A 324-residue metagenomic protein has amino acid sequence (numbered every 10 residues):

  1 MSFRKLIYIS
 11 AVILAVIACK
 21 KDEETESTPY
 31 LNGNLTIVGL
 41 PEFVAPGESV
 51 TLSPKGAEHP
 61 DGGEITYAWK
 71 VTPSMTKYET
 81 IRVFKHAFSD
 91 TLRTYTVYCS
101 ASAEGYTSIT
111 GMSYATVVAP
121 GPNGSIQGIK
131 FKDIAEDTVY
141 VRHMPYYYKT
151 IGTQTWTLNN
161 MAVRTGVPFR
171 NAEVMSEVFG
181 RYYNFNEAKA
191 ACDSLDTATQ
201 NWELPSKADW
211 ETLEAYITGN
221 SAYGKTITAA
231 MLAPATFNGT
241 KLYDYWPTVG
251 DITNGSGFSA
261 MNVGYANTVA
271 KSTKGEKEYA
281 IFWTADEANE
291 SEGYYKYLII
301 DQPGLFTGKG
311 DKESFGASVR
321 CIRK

Functional and structural regions predicted by a protein language model:
F3-L6, A11-P41, Y106, T110-I134 (+1 more regions): Bacterial Sec-dependent N-terminal signal peptides
F43-E58: A short beta-strand segment in extracellular, disulfide-stabilized domains
S49, T80, T91, D137-T138 (+1 more regions): Coil residues (strongly favoring Ser/Thr
E58-A68: Solvent-exposed loop segments of extracellular immunoglobulin-like
A68-A87: Surface-exposed, flexible coil segments in extracellular/virion-facing regions
F88-T94: Surface-exposed, short loops/turns at beta-strand junctions within beta-sandwich domains
P120-K324: Conserved positions within compact, well-structured domain cores
